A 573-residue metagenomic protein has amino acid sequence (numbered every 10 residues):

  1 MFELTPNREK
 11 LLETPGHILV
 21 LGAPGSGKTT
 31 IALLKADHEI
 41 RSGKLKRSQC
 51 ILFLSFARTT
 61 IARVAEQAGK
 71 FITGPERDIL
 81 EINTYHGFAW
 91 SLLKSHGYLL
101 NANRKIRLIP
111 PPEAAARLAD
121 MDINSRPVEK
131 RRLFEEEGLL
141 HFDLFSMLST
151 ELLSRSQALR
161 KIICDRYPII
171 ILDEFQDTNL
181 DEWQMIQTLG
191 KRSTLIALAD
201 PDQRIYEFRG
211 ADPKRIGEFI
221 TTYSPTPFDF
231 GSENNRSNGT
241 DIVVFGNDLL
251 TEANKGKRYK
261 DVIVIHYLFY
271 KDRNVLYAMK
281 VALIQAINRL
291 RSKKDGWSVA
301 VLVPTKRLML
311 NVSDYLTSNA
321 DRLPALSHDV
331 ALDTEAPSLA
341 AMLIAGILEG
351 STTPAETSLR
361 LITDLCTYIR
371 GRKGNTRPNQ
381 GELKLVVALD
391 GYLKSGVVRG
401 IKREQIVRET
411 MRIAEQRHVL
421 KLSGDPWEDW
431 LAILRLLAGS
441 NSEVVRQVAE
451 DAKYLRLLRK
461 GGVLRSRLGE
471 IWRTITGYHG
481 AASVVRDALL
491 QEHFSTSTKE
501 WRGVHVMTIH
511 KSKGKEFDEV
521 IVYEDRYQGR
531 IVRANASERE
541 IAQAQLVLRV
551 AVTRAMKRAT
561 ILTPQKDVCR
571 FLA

Functional and structural regions predicted by a protein language model:
M1-A573: The feature marks helicase ATPase cores and/or their adjacent C-terminal helical subdomains in SF1/SF2/AAA+ helicases
